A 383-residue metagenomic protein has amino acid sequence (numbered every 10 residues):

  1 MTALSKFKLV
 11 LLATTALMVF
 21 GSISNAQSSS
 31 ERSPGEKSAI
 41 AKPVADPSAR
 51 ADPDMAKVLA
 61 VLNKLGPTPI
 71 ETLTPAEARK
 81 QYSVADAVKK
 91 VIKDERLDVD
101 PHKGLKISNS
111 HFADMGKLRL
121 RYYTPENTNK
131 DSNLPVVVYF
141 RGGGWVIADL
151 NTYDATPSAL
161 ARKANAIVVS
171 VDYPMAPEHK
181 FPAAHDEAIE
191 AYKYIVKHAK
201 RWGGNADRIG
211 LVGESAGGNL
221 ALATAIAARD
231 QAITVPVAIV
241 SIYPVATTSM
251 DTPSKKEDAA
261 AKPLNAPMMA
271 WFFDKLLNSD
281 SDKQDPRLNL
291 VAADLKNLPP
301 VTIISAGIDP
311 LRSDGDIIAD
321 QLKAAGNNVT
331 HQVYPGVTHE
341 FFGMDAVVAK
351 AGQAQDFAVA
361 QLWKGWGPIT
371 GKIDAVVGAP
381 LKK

Functional and structural regions predicted by a protein language model:
M1-L11: Bacterial N-terminal signal peptides that target proteins for export
V10-F20: Bacterial N-terminal signal peptides
S22-A26: Sec/Tat signal peptide C-region and signal peptidase I cleavage site
Q27-S83, E95-K383: Alpha/beta-hydrolase superfamily serine-hydrolase fold, recognizing
S83-V84, K90: Aromatic- and Gly/Pro-rich amphipathic surface segment
